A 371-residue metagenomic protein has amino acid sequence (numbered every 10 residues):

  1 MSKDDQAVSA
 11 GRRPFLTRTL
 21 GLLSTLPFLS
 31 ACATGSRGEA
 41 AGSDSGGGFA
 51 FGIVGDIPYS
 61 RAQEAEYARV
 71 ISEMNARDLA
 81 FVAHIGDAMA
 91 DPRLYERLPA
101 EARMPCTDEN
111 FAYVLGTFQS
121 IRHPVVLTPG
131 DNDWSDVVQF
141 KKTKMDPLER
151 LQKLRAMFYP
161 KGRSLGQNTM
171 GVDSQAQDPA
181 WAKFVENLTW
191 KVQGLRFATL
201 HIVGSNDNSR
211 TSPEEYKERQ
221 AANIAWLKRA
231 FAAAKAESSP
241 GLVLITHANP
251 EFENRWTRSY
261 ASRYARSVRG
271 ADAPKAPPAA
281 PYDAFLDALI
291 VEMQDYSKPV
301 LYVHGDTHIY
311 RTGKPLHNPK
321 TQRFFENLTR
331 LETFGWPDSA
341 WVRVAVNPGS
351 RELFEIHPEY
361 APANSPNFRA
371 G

Functional and structural regions predicted by a protein language model:
M1-P14, G21-F28: N-terminal secretory signal peptides
S36-D108, S239: N-terminal active-site segment of His-dependent metallophosphoesterases
A50-V54, A80-I85, A90, P124-P129 (+7 more regions): Structural recognition of the beta-strand scaffold that forms the well-ordered cores of secreted hydrolase catalytic
S60-A62, A90-R93, P129-V138, S205-R210 (+3 more regions): Active-site environment of divalent metal-dependent phosphoester hydrolases
N75-F81, K191, R196-A198, T211-L316: His/acidic metal-ligating clusters that form di-metal
P99-A222, W226, L316-A345: Extended active-site neighborhood of metal-dependent phosphoesterases/phosphodiesterases
T307-G371: Binuclear metal-dependent phosphoesterase catalytic core
